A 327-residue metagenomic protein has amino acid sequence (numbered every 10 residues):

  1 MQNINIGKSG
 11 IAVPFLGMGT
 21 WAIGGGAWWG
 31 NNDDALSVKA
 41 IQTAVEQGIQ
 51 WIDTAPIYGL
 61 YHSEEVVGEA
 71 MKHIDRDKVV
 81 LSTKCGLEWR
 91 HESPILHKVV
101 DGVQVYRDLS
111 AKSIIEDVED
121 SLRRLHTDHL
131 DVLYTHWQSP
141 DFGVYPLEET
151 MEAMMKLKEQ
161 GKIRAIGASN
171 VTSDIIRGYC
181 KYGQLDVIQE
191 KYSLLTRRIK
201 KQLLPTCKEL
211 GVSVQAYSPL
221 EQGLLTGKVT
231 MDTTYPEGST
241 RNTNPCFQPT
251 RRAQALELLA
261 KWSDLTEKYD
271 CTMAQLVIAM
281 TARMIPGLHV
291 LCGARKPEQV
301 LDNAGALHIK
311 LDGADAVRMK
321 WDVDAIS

Functional and structural regions predicted by a protein language model:
M1-V80: N-terminal binding-site loop/beta-alpha segment at the start of enzyme catalytic domains that lines or forms
N3, Q138-S327: Beta/alpha (TIM)-barrel catalytic core signal, keyed to glycine-rich beta->alpha loops juxtaposed to Asp/Glu that bind
K8, A70-R76, R123-H126, Y179-G183: Acidic (Asp/Glu)-rich catalytic clusters
S9-W28, S82-Q104, Y134: N-terminal small/glycine-rich loop or linker at the start of catalytic domains across soluble metabolic enzymes
V13-G17, Q50-W51, K78-S82, H129-V132 (+4 more regions): Structural preference for beta-strand elements that scaffold enzyme active sites
A22-D34, V100-I115, D141-G143: Active-site mouth loops of central-metabolism enzymes
N31-A44, S110-R124, T172-G178: Short, acidic/polar
L122-D141: Active-site groove signature of glycoside hydrolases
